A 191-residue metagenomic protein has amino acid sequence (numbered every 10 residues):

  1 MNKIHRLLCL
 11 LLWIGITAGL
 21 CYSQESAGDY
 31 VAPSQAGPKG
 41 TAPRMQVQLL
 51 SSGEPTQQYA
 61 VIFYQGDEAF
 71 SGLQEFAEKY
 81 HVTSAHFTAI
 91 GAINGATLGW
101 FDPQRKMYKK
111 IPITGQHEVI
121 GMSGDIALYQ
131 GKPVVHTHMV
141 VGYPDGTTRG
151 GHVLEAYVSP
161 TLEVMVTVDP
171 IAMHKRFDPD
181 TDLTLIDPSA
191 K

Functional and structural regions predicted by a protein language model:
M1-C9: Bacterial N-terminal signal peptides that target proteins for export
C9-G19: Bacterial N-terminal signal peptides
C21-S23: Boundary at the C-terminal end of the N-terminal hydrophobic targeting segment
E25-A60, Y64-D67, S71-Y80, S84-T88 (+3 more regions): N-terminal intrinsically disordered, cationic/polar leader segments that include organellar targeting peptides
